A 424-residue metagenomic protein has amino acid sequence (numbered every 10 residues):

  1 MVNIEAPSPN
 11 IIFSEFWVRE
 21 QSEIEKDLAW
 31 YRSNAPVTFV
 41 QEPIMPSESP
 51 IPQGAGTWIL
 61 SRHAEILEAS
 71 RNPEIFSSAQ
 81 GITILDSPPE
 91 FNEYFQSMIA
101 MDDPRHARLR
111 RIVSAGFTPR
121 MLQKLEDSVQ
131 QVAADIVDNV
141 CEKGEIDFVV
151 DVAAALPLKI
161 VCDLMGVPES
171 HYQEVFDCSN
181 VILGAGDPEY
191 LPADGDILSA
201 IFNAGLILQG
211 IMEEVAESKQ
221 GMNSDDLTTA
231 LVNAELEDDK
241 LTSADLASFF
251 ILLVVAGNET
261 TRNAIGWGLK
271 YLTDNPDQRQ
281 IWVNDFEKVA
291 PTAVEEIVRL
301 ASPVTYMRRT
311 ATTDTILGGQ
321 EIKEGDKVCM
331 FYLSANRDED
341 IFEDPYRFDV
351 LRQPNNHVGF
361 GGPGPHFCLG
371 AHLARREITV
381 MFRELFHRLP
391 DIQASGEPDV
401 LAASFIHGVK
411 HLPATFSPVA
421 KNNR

Functional and structural regions predicted by a protein language model:
M1-R424: Cytochrome P450
